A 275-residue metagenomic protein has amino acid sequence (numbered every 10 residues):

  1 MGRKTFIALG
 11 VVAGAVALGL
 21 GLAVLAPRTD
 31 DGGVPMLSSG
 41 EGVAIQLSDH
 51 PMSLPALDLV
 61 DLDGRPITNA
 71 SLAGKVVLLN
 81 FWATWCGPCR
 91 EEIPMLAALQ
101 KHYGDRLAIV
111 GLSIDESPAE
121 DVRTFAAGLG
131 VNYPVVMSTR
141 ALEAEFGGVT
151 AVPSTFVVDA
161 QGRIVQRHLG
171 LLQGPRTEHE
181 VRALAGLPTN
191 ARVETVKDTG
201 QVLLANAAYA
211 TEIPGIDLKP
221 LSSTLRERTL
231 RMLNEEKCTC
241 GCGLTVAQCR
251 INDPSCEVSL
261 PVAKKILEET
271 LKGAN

Functional and structural regions predicted by a protein language model:
M1-A56, R167, E178: N-terminal targeting signals for export/organelle localization
G32-N69, L204-I216: N-terminal "domain-start" segment that seeds a small globular fold
P35-G40, S154-P214, L267-K272: Thiol-/selenol-based redox modules, centered on thioredoxin-like and closely related oxidoreductase domains
I67-R90, L96: Short active-site neighborhood of thiol/selenol oxidoreductases, capturing the structured segment around
G74, T124-N132, M137-R182: Thiol/disulfide oxidoreductase modules built on the thioredoxin-like
K75-V77, F81-W85, A151, Q161 (+1 more regions): Short pre-active-site segment immediately N-terminal to redox-active cysteine/selenocysteine motifs in thiol-based
R90-L129, S138-E145, G174, E194-G200: Structural microenvironment flanking redox-active thiols in thiol-disulfide oxidoreductases
S223-T239: Immediate flanking context of iron-sulfur cluster ligation sites
